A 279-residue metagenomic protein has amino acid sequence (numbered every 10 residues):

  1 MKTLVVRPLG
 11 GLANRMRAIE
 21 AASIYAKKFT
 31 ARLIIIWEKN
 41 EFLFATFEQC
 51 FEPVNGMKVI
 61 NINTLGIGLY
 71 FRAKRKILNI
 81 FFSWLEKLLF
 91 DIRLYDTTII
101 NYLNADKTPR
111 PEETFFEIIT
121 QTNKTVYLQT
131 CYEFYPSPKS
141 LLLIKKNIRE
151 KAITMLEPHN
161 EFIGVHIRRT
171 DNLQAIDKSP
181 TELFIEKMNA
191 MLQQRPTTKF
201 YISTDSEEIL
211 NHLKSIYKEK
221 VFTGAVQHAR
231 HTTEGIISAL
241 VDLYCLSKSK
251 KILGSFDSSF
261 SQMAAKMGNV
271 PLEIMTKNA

Functional and structural regions predicted by a protein language model:
M1-L4: Extreme N-terminal starter segment of soluble prokaryotic enzymes
P8-R17, N172-K178: A short, glycine/small-residue-rich beta-strand->loop->alpha-helix junction that serves as a flexible
G11, E38-L43, Y132-E133, R168-N172 (+3 more regions): Short, solvent-exposed loop/turn segments at secondary-structure junctions
N14, A22, A26-N79, L253-S255 (+3 more regions): PAPS-dependent sulfotransferase catalytic core
R15-K28, F184-L192: Histidine-anchored nucleotide/phosphate-binding helix
A45-T197: Secretory-pathway luminal glycosyltransferase catalytic domains
P196-T276: Donor-binding and catalytic core of enzymes assembling or modifying cell-surface/extracellular glycoconjugates
